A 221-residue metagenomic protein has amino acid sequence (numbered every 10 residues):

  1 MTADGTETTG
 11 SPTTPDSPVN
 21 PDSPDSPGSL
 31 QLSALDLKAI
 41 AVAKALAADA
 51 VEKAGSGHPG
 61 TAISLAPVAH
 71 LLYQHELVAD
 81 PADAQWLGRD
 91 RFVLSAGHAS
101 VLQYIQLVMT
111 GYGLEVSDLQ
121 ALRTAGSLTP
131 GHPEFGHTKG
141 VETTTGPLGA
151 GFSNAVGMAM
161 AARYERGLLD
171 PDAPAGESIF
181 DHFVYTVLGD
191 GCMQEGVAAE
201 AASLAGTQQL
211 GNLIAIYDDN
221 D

Functional and structural regions predicted by a protein language model:
T2-D4, G28-A45: N-terminal hydrophobic or amphipathic helices/low-complexity stretches enriched in small/hydrophobic/Pro/Gly
A3-L30: Intrinsically disordered, low-complexity proline-rich tandem-repeat tracts
V42-S56, D218-D219: N-terminal capping segment at the start of a domain
K44, P59, D90, H182-V184 (+1 more regions): Structural beta-strand/beta-sheet cores of well-ordered domains, especially the beta-sheet scaffolds that support
S56-A62: Flexible, glycine/charged-enriched surface loops at secondary-structure junctions
S64-Q208: Cofactor-binding active-site loop characterized by glycine-rich and histidine/acidic residues
V93-S95, L213-D219: Short internal beta-strands
A99, N220-D221: Glycine-rich beta-alpha junction loops
